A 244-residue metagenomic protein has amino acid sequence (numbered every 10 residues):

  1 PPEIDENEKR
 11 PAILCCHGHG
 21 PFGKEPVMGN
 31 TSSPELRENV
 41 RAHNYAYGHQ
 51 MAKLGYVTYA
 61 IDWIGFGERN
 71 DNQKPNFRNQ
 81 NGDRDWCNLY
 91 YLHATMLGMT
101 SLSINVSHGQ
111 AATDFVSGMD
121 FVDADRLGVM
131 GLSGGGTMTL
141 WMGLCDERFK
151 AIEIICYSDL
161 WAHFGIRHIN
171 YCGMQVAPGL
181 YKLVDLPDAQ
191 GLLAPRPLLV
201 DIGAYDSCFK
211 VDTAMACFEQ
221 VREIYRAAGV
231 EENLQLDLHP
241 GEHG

Functional and structural regions predicted by a protein language model:
P1-K9: Short beta-strand-to-loop junctions in surface cap/lid or active-site-entrance loops
E8, C15-S107, S117-G118, H163-R167: Cap/lid segment of the alpha/beta-hydrolase catalytic domain
N88-M99, I104, H108-A112, F149-G191 (+3 more regions): Mobile cap/lid helix-loop segments that gate and shape the active-site cleft of serine hydrolases
F121-S133: Alpha/beta-hydrolase fold nucleophile elbow
G131-G143: Glycine-rich nucleophile elbow surrounding the catalytic serine of serine-hydrolase chemistry
L193, V200-I202: Short beta-strand/loop motif that positions the catalytic acidic residue of the alpha/beta-hydrolase fold
A204-F209, H243: Acidic catalytic loop of the alpha/beta-hydrolase fold
E219, Y225-G244: C-terminal catalytic histidine-bearing segment of alpha/beta-hydrolase fold enzymes
